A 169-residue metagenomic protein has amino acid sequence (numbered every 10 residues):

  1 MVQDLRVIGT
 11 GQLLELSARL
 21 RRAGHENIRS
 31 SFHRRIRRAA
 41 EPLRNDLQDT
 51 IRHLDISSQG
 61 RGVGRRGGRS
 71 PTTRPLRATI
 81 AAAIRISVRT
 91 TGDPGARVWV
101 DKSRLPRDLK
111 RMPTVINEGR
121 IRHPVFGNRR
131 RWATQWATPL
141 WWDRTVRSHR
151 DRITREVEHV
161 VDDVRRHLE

Functional and structural regions predicted by a protein language model:
M1-R97, K102-K110, T114-E169: Short, Lys/Arg-rich flexible segments
